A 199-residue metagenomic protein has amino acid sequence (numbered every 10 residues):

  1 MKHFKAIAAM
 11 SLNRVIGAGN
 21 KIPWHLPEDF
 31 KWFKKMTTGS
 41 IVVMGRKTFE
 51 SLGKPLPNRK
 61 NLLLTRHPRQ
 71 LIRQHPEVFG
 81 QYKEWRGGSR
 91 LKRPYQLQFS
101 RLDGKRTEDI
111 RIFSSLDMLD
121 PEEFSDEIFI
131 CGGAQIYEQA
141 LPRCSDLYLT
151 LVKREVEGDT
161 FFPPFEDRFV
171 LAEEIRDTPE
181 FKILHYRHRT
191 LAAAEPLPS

Functional and structural regions predicted by a protein language model:
M1-F99, D103-S199: Enzymes that bind and transform nitrogen-containing heteroaromatic metabolites
